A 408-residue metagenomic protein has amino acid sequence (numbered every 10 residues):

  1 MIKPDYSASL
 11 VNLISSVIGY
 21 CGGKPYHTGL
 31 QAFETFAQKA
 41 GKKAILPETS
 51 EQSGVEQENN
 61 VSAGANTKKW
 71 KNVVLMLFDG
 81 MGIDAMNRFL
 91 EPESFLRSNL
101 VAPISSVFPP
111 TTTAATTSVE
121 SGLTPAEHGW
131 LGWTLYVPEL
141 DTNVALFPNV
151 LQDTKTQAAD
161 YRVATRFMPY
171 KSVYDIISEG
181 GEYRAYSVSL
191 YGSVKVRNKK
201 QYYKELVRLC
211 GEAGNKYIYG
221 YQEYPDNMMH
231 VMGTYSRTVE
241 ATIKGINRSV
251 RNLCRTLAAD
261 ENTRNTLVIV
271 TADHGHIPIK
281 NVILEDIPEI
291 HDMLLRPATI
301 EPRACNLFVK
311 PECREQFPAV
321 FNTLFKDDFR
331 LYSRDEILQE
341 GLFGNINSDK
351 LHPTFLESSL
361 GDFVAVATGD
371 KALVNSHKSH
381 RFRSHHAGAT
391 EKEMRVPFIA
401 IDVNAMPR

Functional and structural regions predicted by a protein language model:
M1-R408: Feature captures the catalytic ectodomains and active-site-proximal regions of enzymes that hydrolyze or transfer
